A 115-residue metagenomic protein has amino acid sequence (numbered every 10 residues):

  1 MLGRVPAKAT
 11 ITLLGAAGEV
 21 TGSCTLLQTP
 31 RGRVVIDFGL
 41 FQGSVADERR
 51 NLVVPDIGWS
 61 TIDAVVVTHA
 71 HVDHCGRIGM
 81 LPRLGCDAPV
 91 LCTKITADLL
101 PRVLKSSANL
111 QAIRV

Functional and structural regions predicted by a protein language model:
L2-G3, A17: Replace "in large, NTP-powered and nucleic-acid-processing enzymes" with "in large, NTP-powered factors and other
G3-R4, T25-L27: A short acidic-Thr-Gly-centered motif at the start of a beta-strand
A7-T12: Extreme N-terminal starter segment of soluble prokaryotic enzymes
A17-G22, T29-V67, H71-A88, C92-D98 (+1 more regions): Pre-active-site segment of Zn-dependent metallo-hydrolases
